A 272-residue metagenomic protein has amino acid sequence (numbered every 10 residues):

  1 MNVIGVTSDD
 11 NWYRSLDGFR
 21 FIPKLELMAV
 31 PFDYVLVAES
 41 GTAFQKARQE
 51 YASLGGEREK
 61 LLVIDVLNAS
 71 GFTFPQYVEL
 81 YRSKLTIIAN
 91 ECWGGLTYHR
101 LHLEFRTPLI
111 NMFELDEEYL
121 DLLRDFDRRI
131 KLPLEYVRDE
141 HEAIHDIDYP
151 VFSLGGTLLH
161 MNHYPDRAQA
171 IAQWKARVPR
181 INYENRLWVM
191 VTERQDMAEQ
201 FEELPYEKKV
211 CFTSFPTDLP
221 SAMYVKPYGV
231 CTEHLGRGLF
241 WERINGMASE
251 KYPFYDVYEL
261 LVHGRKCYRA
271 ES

Functional and structural regions predicted by a protein language model:
M1: Glycine-rich adenosine-cofactor-binding loop
I4, D33, K84-L85, E184-N185 (+1 more regions): Conserved acidic residues
S8-D10, V37-T42, A89-E91, L187-R194 (+1 more regions): Structural motif
N11-T73: Phosphate-bearing ligand-interacting subdomains that bind or position ATP/ADP/UDP/GDP/NAD(P) or nucleotide-linked
D17-F19, K46-G55, M197-P205, L219-P227: Short, aromatic/basic amphipathic alpha-helical patches
Q76-W188, M197, M223-G229, E233: Positively charged, amphipathic N-terminal segments that serve as targeting/anchoring signals
I181-E184, Q195-S214: Beta-strand-rich solenoidal segments
L219-G264: C-terminal regions of proteins
